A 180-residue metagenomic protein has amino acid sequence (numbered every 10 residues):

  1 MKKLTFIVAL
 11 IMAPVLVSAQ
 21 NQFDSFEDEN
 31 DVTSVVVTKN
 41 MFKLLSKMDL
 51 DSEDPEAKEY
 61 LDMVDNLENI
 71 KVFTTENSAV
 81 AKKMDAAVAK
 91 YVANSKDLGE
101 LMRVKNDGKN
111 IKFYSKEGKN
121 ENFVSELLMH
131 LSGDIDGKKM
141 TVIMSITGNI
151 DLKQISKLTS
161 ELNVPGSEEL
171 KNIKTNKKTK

Functional and structural regions predicted by a protein language model:
M1-S25: Bacterial Sec-dependent N-terminal signal peptides
L4, V15, N40, T75-S78 (+3 more regions): Generic structural motif
D24-V88: Early exported N-terminus immediately downstream of N-terminal targeting peptides
N30-V36, V64-I70, T74-T75, A93-I111 (+2 more regions): Extended interaction-bearing regions that mediate binding to partners or small molecules
L45, A57-L61, V72, V88 (+6 more regions): Amphipathic, non-transmembrane alpha-helical stretches in extra-cytosolic proteins
A81, K116-E121, I173-K180: A general structural signal for short secondary-structure boundary/capping elements
M84-G148: Surface-exposed, polar helix/loop patches in the mature regions of secreted/periplasmic/lumenal proteins that form
N149-K180: C-terminal partner/receptor-binding element of secreted or periplasmic proteins
